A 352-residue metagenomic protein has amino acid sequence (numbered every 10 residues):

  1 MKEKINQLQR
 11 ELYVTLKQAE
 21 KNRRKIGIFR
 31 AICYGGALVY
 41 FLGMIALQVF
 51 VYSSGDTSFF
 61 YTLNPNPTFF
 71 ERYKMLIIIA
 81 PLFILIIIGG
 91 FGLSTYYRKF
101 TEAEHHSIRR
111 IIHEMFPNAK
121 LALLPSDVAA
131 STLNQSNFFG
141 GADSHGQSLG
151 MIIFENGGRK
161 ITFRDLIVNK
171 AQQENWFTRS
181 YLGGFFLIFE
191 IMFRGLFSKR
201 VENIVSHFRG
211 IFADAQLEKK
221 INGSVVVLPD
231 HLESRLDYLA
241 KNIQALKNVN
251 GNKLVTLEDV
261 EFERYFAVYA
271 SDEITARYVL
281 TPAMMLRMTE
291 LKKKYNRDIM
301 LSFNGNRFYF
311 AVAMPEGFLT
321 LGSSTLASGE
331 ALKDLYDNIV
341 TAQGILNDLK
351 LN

Functional and structural regions predicted by a protein language model:
M1-R30: Cytosolic juxtamembrane N-terminal segments of multi-pass membrane proteins
K4-Q9, K99-P125: Membrane-interface amphipathic/juxtamembrane segments adjacent to transmembrane helices
R10-V14, G55, T62: Juxtamembrane and targeting peptides
R24-I28, F50-S54, I86-I111: Transmembrane-cytosolic junction motif
I28-Y52, L82-L85: Canonical alpha-helical transmembrane segments of integral membrane proteins
V49, S53, F59-I84: Hydrophobic alpha-helical transmembrane segments
Y61, R109-R110, A122-W176, K199-N352: Charged, low-complexity intrinsically disordered regions
Q172-E202: Mixed-charge, low-complexity intrinsically disordered segments
